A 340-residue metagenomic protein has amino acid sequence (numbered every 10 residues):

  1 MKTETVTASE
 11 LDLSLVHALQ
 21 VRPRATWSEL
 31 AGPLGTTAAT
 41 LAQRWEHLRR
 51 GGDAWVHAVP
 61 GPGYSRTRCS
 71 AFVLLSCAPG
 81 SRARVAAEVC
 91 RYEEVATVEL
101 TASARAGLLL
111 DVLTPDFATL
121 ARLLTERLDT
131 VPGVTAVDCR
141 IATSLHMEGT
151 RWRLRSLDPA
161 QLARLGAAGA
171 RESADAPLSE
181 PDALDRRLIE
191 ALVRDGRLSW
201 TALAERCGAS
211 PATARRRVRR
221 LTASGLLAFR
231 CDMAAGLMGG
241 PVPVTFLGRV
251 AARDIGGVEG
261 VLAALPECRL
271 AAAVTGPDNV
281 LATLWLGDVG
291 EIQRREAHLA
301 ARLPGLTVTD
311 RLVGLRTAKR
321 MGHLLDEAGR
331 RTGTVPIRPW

Functional and structural regions predicted by a protein language model:
M1-W340: A compositional/biophysical signature of low hydrophobicity enriched in polar/charged and small residues
